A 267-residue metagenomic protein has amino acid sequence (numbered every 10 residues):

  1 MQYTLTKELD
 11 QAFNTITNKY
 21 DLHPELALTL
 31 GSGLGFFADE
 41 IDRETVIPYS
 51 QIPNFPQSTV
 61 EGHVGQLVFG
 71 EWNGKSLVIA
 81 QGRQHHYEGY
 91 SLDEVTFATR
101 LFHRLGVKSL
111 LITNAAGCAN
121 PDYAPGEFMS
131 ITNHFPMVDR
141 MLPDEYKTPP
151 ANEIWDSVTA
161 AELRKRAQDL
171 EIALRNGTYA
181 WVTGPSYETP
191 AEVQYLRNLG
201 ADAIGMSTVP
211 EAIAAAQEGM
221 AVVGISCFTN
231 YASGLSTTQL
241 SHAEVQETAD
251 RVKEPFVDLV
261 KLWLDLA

Functional and structural regions predicted by a protein language model:
M1-A151: Metabolite-binding pocket within alpha/beta catalytic cores that recognizes anionic/polar moieties
T15, K19, V158, E162-I172 (+1 more regions): Generic non-transmembrane alpha-helical segments
H103-G106, R197, A216: Non-catalytic positions within long, well-ordered alpha-helices that form the structural scaffold/packing of enzyme
K108, D202, A221: Short acidic/polar active-site loop segments enriched in Thr and Asp
N133-P185: Histidine/lysine/aspartate-rich catalytic loop segments that bind and position anionic ligands
K165-D202, V260, A267: Active-site/ligand-binding-proximal alpha/beta "capping" segment
M206-E244: Zn-dependent metallopeptidase/amidohydrolase metal-coordination segment
S233-A267: His/Asp/Glu-rich mid-to-C-terminal helical/loop segments that flank catalytic regions of hydrolases
